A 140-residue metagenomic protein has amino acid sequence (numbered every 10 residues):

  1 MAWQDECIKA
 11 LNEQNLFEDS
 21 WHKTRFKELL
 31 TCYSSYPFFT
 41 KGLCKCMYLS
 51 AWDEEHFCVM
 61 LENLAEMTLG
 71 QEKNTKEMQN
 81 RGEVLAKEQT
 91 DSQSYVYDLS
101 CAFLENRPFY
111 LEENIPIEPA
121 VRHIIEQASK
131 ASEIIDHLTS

Functional and structural regions predicted by a protein language model:
M1-Q89, E105-S140: Extended, charge-biased low-complexity segments that typically form long amphipathic alpha-helices/coiled-coils
